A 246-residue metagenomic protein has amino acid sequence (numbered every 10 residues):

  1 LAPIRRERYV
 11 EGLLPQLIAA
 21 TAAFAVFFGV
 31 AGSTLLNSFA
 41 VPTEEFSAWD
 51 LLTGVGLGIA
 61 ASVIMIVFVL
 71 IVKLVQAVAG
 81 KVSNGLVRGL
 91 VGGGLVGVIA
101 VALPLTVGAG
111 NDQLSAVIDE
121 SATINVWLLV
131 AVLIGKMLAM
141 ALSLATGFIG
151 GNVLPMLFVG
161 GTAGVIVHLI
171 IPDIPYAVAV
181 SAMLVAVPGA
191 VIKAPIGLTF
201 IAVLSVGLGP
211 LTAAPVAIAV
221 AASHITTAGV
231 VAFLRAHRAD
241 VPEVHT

Functional and structural regions predicted by a protein language model:
L1-T246: Alpha-helical transmembrane segments and immediately membrane-proximal extracytoplasmic
